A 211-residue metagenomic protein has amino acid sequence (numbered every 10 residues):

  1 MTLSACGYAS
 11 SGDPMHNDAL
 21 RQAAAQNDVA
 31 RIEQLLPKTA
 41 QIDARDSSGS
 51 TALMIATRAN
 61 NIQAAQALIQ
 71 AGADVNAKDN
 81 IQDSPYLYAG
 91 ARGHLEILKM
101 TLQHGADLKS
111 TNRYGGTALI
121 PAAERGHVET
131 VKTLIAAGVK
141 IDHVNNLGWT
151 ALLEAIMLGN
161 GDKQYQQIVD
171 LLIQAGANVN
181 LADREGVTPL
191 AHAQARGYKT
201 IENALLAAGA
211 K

Functional and structural regions predicted by a protein language model:
S4-A5: C-terminal motif of bacterial Sec signal peptides marking the signal peptidase cleavage site
S10-I55: N-terminal segments that cap or nucleate solenoid repeat domains
Q22-N27, I55-N61, Y88-H94, P121-H127 (+2 more regions): Ankyrin repeat A-helix N-terminal signature
D28-L36, N61-I69, H94-L102, H127-I135 (+2 more regions): Ankyrin repeat structural motif
N180-K211: Leucine-rich solenoid repeat scaffolds
